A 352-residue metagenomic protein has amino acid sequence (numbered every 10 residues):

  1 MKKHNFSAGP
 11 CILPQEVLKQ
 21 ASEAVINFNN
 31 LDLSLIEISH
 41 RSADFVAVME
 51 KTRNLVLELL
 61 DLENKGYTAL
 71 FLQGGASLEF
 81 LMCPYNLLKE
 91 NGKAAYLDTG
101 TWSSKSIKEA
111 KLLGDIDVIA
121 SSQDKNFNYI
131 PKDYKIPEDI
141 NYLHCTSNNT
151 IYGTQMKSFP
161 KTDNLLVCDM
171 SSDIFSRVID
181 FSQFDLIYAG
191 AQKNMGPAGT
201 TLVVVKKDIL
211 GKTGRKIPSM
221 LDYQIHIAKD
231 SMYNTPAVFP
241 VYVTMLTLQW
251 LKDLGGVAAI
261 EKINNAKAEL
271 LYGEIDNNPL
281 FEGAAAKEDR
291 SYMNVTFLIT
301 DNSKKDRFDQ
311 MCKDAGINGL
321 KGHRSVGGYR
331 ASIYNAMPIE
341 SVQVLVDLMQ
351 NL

Functional and structural regions predicted by a protein language model:
K2-R53: A glycine-/small-polar-enriched, mobile loop at the entrance of the PLP active site in fold-type I
G9, A110, S121-I174: Active-site phosphate-binding strand-loop segment of PLP-dependent enzymes
P14, A191-Y272, A286: Active-site C-terminal subdomain of aminotransferase-like
D32-E79, N86, T101, E109: Conserved N-terminal alpha-helix of the aminotransferase class I/II PLP-enzyme fold
S77-L143: PLP-dependent aminotransferase-like
V167, D180-Q192: Conserved active-site segment immediately N-terminal to the catalytic lysine that forms the internal aldimine
F281-M311: Conserved PLP-binding catalytic core of the aspartate aminotransferase-like
R330-L352: PLP-dependent enzyme catalytic core of the Aspartate aminotransferase-like
